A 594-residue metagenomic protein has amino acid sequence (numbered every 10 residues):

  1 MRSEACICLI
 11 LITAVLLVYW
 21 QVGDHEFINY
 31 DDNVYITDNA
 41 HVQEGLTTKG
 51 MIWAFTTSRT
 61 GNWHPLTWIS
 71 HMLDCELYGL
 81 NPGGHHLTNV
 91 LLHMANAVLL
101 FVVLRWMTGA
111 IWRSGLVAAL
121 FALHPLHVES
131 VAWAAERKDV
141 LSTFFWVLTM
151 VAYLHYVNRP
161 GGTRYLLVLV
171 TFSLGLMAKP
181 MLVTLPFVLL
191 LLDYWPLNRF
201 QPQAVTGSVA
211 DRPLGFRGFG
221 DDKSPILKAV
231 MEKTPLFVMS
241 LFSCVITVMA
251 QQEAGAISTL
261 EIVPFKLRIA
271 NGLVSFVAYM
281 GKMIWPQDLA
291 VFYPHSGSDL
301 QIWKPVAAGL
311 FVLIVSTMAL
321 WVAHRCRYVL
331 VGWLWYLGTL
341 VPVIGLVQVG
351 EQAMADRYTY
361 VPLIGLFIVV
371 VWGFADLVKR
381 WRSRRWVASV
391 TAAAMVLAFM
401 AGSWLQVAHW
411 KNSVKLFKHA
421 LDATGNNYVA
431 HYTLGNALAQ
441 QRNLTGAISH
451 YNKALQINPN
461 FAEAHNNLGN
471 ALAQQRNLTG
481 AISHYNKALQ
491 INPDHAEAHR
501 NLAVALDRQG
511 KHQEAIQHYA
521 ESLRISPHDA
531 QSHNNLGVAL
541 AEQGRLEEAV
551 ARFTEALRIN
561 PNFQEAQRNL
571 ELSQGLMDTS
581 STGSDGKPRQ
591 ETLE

Functional and structural regions predicted by a protein language model:
M1-N467, E497, N501: Polytopic membrane enzymes that build or remodel cell-surface glycoconjugates and lipids
A420, K453-A454, K487-A488, E521-S522 (+1 more regions): Canonical positions in the second alpha-helix
V429-Q440, S449-N452, E463-Q474, S483-N486 (+4 more regions): Conserved alpha-helical positions within TPR/SEL1-like repeat arrays
E542, V550-R558, N562-E594: Terminal, low-structured helical/coil segments at or just beyond the last alpha-helical repeat
